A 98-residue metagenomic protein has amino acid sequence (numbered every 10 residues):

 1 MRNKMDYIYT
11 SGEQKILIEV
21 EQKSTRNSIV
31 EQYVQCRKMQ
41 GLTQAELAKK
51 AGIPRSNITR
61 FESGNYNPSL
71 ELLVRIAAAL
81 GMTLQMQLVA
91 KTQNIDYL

Functional and structural regions predicted by a protein language model:
M1-Q32, N94-L98: N-terminal flexible/basic segments that precede or flank functional cores
R2-K4, E31-A48, R75: Short basic helix-loop element that most often maps to the first helix and adjoining turn of HTH DNA-binding modules
E46, N57, L72: Residues in the helix-turn-helix
K49-N67: Recognition helix of helix-turn-helix/homeodomain-like DNA-binding domains that insert into the DNA major groove
E71-M86: DNA major-groove recognition helix of helix-turn-helix/homeodomain DNA-binding modules
Q87-I95: Short amphipathic recognition helices of helix-turn-helix/homeodomain-type DNA-binding modules
